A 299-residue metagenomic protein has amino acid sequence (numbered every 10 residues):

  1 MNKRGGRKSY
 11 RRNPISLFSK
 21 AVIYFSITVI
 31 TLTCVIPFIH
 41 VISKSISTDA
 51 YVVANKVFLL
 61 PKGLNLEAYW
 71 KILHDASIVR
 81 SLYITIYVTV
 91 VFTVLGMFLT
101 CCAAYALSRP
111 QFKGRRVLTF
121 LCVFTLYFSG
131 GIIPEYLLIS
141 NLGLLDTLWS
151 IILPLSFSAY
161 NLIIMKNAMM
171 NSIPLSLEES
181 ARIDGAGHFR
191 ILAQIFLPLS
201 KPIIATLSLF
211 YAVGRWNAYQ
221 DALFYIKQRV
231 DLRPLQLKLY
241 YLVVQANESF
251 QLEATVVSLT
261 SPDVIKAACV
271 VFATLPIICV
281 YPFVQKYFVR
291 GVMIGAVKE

Functional and structural regions predicted by a protein language model:
N2-E299: A hydrophobic, multi-pass inner-membrane permease signature
